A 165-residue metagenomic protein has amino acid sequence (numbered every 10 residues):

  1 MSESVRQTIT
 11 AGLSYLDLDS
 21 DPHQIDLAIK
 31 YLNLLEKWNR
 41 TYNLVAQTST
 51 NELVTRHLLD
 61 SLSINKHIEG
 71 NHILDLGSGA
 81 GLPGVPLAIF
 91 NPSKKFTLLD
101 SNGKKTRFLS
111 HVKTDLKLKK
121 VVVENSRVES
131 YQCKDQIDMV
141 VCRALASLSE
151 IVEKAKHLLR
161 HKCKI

Functional and structural regions predicted by a protein language model:
M1-G70, L74, K104-R107, H111-V121: Class I SAM-dependent transferase core
Q24, T50, A88, E124-R127 (+1 more regions): Short loop/turn and capping residues at structural boundaries
L32, A80-V85, S126-V128: Mobile beta-alpha loop/short-helix "lid" or hinge segments that flank ligand
L76-S78: Conserved beta-strand/loop positions that form the S-adenosyl-L-methionine
A80-S93, E153: Conserved SAM-binding loop of SAM-dependent methyltransferases across substrates and taxa, primarily the Class I
S93-T97, S101-I165: S-adenosylmethionine
